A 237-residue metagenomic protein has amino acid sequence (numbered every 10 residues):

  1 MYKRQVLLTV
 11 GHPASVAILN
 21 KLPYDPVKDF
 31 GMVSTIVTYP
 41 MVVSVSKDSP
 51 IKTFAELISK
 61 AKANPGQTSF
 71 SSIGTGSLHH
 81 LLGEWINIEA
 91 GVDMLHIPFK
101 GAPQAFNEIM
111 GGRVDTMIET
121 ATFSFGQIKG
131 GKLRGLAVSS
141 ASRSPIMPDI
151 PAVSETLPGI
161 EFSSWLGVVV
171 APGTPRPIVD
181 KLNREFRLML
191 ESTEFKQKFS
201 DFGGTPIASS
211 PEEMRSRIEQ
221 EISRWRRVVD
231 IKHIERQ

Functional and structural regions predicted by a protein language model:
M1-K28, Q67, G91-T120, Q127 (+2 more regions): N-terminal (or domain-start) structured segment
K3-R4, A17-Q104, V153, P158 (+1 more regions): Hinge/capping helix and adjacent helix->loop/strand transition within the periplasmic-binding protein
V10, K47, A121-T122, S140-A141 (+1 more regions): Short secondary-structure boundary segments
G31, L57, K132-S144, F162: Conserved helix-loop-beta element of the AMP-binding
T53, P98, G112-R113, K132 (+5 more regions): Conserved functional loop/turn residues at catalytic and ligand-binding sites
G83, I109-M110, I128-G131, L182: Hydrophobic residues within well-ordered alpha-helices
I88, K129, R176-Q237: An extracytoplasmic/periplasmic, membrane-proximal ligand-sensing/linker region
A105-E108, P145-D149: Short, charged, surface-exposed secondary-structure boundary motifs
